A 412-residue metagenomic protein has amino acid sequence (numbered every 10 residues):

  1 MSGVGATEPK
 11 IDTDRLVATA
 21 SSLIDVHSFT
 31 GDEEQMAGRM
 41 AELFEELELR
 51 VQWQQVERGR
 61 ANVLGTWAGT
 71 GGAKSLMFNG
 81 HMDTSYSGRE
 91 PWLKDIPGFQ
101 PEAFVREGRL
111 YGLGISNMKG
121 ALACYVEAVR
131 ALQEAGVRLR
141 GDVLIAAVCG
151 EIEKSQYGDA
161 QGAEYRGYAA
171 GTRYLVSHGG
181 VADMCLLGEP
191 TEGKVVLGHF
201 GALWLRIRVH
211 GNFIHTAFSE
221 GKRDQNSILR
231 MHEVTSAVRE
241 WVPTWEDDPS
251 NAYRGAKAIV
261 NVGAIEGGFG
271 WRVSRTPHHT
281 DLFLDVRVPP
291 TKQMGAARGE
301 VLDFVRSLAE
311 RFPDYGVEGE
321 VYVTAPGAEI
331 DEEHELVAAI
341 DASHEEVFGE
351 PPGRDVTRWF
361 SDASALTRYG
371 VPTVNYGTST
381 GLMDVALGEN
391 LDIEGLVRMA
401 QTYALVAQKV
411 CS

Functional and structural regions predicted by a protein language model:
M1-D14, Y86, R206-S412: Metal-dependent amide/peptide-bond hydrolase catalytic core, centered on the "pita-bread" metallohydrolase fold
S2-I115, L132-R140: Acidic/His- and Gly-rich active-site-bordering loop/insert found across diverse amide/peptide-bond hydrolases
L23, H27, F44, E189 (+2 more regions): Residue-level signal for inorganic ion chemistry
A61, S85, C149, E153-S155 (+2 more regions): Generic structural signal for helix capping and beta-alpha/helix-loop junctions
F78, F104-Y157, I207-G211, G221-V242 (+3 more regions): Alpha-helical metal-binding/catalytic segments enriched in His/Glu/Asp
R89-R106, G198-V209, A339-S343, V374: Acidic-glycine-rich active-site phosphate/pyrophosphate-binding loop
M118-F200, C411-S412: Acidic/histidine-rich catalytic neighborhood of metal-dependent amide-processing enzymes
